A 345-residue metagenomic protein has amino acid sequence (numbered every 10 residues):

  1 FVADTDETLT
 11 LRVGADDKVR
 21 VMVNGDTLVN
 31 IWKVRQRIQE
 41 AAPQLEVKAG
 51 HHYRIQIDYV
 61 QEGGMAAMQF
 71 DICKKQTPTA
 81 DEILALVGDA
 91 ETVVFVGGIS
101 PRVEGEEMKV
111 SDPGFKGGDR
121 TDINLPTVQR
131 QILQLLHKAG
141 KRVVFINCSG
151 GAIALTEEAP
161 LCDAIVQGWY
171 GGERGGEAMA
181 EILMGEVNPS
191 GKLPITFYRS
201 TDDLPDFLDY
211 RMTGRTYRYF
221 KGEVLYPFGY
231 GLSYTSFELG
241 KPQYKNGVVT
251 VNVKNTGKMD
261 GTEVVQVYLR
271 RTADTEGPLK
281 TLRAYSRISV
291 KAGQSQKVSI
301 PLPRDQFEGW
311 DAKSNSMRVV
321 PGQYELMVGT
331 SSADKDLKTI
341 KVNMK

Functional and structural regions predicted by a protein language model:
F1-K345: C-terminal non-catalytic regions of proteins with extracellular/luminal or membrane-system context
